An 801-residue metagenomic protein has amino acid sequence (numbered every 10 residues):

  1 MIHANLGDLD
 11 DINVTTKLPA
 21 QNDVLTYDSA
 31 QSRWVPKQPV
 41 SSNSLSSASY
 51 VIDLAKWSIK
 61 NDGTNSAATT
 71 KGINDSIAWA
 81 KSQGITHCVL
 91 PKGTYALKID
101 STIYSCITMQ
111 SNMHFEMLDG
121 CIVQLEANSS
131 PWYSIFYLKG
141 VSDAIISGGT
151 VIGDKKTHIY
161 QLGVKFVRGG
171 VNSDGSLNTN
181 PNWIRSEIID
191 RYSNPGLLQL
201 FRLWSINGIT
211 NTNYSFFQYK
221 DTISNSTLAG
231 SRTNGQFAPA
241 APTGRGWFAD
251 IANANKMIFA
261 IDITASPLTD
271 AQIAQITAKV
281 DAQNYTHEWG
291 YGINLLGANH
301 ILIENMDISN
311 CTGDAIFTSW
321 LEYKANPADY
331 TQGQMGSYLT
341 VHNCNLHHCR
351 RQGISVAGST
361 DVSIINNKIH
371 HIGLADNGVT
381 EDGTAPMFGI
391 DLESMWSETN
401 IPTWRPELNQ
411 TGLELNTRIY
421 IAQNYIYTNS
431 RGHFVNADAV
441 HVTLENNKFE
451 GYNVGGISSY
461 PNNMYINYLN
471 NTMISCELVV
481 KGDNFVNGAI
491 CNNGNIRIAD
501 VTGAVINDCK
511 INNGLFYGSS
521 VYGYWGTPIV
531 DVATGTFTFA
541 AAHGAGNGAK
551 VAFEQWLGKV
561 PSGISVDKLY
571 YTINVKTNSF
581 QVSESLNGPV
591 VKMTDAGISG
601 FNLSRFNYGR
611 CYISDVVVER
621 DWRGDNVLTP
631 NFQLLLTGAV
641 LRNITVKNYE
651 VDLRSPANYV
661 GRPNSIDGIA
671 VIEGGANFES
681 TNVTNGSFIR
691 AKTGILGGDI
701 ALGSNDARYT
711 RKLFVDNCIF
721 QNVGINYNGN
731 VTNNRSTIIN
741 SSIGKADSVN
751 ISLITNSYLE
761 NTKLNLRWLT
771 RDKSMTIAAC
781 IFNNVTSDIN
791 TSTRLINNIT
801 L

Functional and structural regions predicted by a protein language model:
I2-S41, G563-D567, N574-K576: Extracellular repetitive beta-rich solenoid segments
L54-P91: Acidic Gly/Asp/Thr-rich repetitive segments characteristic of extracellular carbohydrate-active and adhesion proteins
N74-K81, A96-E116, Q124-S147, T157-I159 (+8 more regions): Extracellular beta-strand-rich solenoid/capping regions of secreted or surface-exposed proteins that bind or remodel
I85, L125-Y133, K155-I159, W289-Y291 (+20 more regions): Short glycine/acidic-rich loop motifs that flank beta-strands on beta-rich extracellular proteins
V141, I145-Q161, D281-D391, P656-I666 (+1 more regions): Right-handed parallel beta-helix
G149, M306, C344, N367 (+16 more regions): Consensus "Asn ladder" position of solenoid repeat domains
I159-N284: Extracellular and organelle-lumenal recognition/adhesion modules and their flexible linkers in secreted
I263-T286, V521-C611: Small/polar beta-strand repeat architecture
